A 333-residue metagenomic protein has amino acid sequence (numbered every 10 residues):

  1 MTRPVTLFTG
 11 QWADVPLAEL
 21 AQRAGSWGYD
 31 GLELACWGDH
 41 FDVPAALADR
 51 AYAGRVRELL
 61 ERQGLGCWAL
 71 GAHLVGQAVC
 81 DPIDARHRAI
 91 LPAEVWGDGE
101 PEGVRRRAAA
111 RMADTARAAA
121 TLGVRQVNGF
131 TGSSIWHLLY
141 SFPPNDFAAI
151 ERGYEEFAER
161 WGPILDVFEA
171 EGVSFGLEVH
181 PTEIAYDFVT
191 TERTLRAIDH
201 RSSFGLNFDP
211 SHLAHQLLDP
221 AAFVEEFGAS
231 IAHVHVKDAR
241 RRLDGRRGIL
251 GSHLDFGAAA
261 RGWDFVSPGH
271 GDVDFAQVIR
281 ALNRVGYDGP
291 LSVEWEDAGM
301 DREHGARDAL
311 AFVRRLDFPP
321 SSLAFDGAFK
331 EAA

Functional and structural regions predicted by a protein language model:
M1-V15: Boundary/entry segment of secreted carbohydrate-active catalytic domains
V5, G31, L70, I150-D272 (+1 more regions): Acidic/histidine-rich catalytic cores of soluble enzymes
F8-W12, A35-D39, A72-V75, G132-S134 (+4 more regions): Active-site beta-loop-alpha junctions enriched in small/polar residues
D14, E19, R23, R62 (+3 more regions): Active-site acidic/histidine proton-transfer and metal-coordination neighborhood in alpha/beta enzyme cores
A24, L32, L60, L70 (+10 more regions): Conserved, mostly hydrophobic/aromatic
Y29, L65, V124, I231 (+1 more regions): A structural motif
A35-R57, T131-L138: Glycine-rich, proline-tolerant flexible connector loops at the mouths of alpha/beta enzymes
R302-L323, F329: C-terminal helical cap(s) of enzyme catalytic domains, especially alpha/beta-barrels
